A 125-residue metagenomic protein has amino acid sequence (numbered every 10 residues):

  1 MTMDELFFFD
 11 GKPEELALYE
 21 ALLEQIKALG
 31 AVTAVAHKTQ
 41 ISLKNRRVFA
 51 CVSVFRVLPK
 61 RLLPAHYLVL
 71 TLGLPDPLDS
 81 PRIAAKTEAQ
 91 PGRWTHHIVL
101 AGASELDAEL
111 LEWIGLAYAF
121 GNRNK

Functional and structural regions predicted by a protein language model:
M1-D4, F8, Q25, A34 (+3 more regions): Generic, low-specificity signal for short hydrophobic/alpha-helical stretches with a mild N-terminal bias, encompassing
M1-E24, L29-A36, Q40-I41: Charge-rich, low-complexity N-terminal segments
M1-T2, K12, T87, L111-W113: Short linear sequence motifs
L16, V54-V69, E105-L111, G121-K125: Short, Lys/Arg-enriched charge-dense amphipathic segments
L18, L22, V48, L110-W113: Amphipathic alpha-helical interface surfaces
A31, P75, N122: Residue-level marker of positions within ordered structural domains that often coincide with functionally constrained
A36-T95: Short, conserved beta-strand/beta-arch hydrophobic-aromatic motifs that form part of recognition grooves or interface
A89-K125: Well-ordered alpha/beta subsegment
